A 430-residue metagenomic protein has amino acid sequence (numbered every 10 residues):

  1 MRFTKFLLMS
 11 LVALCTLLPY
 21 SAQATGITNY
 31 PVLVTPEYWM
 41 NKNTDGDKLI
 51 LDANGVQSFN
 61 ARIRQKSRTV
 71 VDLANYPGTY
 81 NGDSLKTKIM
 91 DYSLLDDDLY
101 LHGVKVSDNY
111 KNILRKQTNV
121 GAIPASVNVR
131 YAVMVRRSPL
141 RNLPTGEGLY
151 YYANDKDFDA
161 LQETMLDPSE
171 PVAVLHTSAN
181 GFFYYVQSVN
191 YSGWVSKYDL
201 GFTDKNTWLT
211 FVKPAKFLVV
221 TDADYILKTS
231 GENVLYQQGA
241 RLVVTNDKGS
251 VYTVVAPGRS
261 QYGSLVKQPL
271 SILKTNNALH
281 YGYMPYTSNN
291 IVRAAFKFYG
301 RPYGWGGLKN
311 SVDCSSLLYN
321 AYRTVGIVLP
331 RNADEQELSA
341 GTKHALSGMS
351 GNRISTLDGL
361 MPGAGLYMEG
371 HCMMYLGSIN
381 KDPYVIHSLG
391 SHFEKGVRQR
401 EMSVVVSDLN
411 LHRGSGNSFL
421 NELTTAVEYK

Functional and structural regions predicted by a protein language model:
M9-L17: Bacterial N-terminal signal peptides
T25-R141, E147, D157, A173 (+4 more regions): Boundary regions of SH3-family modules and the immediately adjacent low-complexity/disordered segments in eukaryotic
T28-N43, H392, V397-K430: Low-complexity, Gly/Ser/Thr/Pro-rich intrinsically disordered linker/tail segments
F59, D155-S178, G231-K248: Conserved beta-strand/loop element in small beta-rich adapter and peptidoglycan-binding domains
K156, N277-G282, G300-K309, R353 (+1 more regions): Second-shell loop/turn segments in exported
M165, L329-G396: ...with weaker cross-activation on analogous glycine-rich loops/strands in unrelated enzymes
F202-T203, D224, T229-Q268, R301-V312 (+1 more regions): Glycine-rich catalytic cores of cysteine/serine-nucleophile enzymes that process amide/ester linkages in cell-envelope
I291, A295, W305-V325, L329-E335: Active-site nucleophilic cysteine motif
